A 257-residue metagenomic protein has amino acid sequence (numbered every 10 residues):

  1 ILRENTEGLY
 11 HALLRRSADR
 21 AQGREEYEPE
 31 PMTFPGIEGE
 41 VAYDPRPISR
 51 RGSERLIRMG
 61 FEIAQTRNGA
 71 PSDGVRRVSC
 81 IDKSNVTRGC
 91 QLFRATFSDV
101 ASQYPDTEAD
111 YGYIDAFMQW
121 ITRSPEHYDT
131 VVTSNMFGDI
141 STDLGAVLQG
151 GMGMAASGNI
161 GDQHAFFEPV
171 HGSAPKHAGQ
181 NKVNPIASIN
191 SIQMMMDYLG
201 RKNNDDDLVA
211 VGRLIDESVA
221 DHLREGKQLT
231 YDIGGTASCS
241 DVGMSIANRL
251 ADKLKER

Functional and structural regions predicted by a protein language model:
I1-P35, V41-R46, M136: N-terminal glycine-rich phosphate/adenylate-binding segment common to multiple enzyme folds
R24-G112: Glycine-rich phosphate/diphosphate-binding loop of Rossmann-like nucleotide-binding domains
R77-S84, Q193-D197, D232: Short glycine-rich or small-residue beta-strand-to-loop segments that form or flank ligand, phosphate, metal/Fe-S
V86-F97, T122-D129, A146, R224-K227 (+2 more regions): Short glycine/threonine-rich loop-to-helix capping motif typified by GTGT followed within a few residues by an Asp-Pro
D106-A109, I114-Q119, R123-Y128, D252-R257: A glycine- and small/hydrophobic-rich beta-loop-beta segment that serves as a flexible "lid/hinge" or phosphate-binding
M118-E225: Glycine-rich phosphate/nucleotide-binding loop
R201-R257: Internal helix-turn-beta structural module
